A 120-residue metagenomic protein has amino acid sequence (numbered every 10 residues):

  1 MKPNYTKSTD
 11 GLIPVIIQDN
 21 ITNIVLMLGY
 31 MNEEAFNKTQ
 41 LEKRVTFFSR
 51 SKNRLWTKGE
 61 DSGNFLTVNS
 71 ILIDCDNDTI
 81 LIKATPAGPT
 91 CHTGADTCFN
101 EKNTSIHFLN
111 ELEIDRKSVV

Functional and structural regions predicted by a protein language model:
M1, D19-I21, M27, K38-L41: Hydrophobic, well-ordered secondary-structure scaffolds
M1-L12: Short, basic/aromatic recognition patches
D10-N32: Active-site and channel-lining beta-strand-loop segments that bind or position nucleotide-derived/phosphorylated
I21-T22, E33-F36, N77, A87-P89: Short, charged/polar surface micro-motifs in flexible loops or helix N-caps
E33-F47: A short, polar/charged loop-to-alpha-helix boundary motif
V45-F108: Short, structured beta-strand-loop surface elements
L109-I114: Conserved active-site carboxylates
V119: Conserved small/polar residues in nucleotide/adenosyl-binding loops
